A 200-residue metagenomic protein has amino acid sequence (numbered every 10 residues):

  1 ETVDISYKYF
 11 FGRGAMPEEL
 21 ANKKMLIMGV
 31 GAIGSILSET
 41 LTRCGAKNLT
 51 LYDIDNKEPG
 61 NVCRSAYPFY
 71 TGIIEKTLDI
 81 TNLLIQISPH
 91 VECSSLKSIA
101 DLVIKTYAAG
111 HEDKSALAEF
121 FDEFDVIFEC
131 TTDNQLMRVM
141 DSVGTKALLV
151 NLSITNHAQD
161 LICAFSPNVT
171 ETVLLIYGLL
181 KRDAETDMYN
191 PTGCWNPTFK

Functional and structural regions predicted by a protein language model:
E1-K23: Glycine/serine-rich phosphate-binding loop and adjoining beta1-alpha1 elements at the start of nucleotide-handling
M16-N56: Glycine-rich adenosine-cofactor-binding loop
L26, T50-Y52, L96, V126-F128 (+1 more regions): Hydrophobic/aromatic beta-strand patches that form the interior of the parallel beta-sheet core in alpha/beta enzyme
I33-S35, K57-G60, L102-K105, Q135-R138 (+1 more regions): Flexible loop/turn segments at secondary-structure boundaries
I54-L96: Glycine-rich phosphate-binding loop and adjoining beta1-alpha1-beta2 segment of Rossmann-like nucleotide-binding folds
T81-E123, T131-D133: A structured beta-alpha segment of the ubiquitous adenosine-cofactor-binding alpha/beta core
S88, E119, E123-K200: E1/E1-like adenylate-forming module used to activate ubiquitin-like modifiers and sulfur-carrier proteins
